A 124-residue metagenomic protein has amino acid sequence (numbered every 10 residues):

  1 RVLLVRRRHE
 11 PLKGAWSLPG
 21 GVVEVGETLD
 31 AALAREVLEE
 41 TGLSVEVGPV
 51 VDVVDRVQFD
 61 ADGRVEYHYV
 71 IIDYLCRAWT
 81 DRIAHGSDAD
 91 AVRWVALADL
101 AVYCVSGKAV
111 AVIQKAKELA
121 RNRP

Functional and structural regions predicted by a protein language model:
R1-S17, V45, P49, C76-A78: N-terminal strand-loop-strand
P11, V65-Y67, D88-A89: A short beta-loop-beta micro-motif enriched in histidine and acidic residues
L18-V51, Y74: The catalytic Nudix box helix
V54-R82: Active-site-adjacent beta-strand/loop module that shapes the phosphate/pyrophosphate-binding cleft
D73-L75, A84-A116: NUDIX/MutT-family hydrolases
K117-P124: Generic C-terminal helix-cap and adjacent flexible tail
